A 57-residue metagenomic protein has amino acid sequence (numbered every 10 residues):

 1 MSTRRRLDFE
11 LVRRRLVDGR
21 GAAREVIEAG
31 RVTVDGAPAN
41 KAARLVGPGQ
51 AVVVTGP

Functional and structural regions predicted by a protein language model:
M1-Q50: A basic, amphipathic helix-loop patch mediating RNA/tRNA/ribosome contacts
Q50, T55-P57: Conserved beta/loop motifs at nucleotide-recognition and modification sites
